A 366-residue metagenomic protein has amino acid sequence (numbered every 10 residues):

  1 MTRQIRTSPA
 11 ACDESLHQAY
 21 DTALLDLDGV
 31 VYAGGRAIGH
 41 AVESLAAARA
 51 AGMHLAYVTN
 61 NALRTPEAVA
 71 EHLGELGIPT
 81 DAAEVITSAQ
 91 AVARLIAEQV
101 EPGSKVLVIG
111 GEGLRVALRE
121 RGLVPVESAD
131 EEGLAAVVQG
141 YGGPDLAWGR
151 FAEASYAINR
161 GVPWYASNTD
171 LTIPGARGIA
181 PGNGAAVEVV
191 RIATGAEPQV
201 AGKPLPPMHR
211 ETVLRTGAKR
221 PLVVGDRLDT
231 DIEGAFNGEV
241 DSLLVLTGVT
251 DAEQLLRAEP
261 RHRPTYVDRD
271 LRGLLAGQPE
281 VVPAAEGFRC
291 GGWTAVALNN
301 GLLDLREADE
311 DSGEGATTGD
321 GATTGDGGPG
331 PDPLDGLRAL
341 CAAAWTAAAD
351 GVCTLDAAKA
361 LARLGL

Functional and structural regions predicted by a protein language model:
T2-L25, A33-G35, V42, A47-A50 (+4 more regions): Asp-based, Mg2+/Mn2+-dependent phosphohydrolase catalytic module
H54: N-terminal phosphate-binding loop and flanking beta/alpha elements of the actin-like ATPase fold
V58: Glycine-rich loop-to-alpha-helix module at the N-terminal edge of alpha/beta enzyme cores
S88-Q90: Polytopic endomembrane small-metabolite transporters, centered on the Drug/Metabolite Transporter
